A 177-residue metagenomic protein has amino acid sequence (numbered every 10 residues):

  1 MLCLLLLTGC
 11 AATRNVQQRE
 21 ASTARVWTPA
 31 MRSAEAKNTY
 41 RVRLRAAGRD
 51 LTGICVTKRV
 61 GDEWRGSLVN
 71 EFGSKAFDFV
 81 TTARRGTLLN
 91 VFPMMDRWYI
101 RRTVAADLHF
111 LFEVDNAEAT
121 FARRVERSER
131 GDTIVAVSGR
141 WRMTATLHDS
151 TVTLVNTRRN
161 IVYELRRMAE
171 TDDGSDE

Functional and structural regions predicted by a protein language model:
M1-C3: Sec-dependent signal peptide recognition, specifically the positively charged N-region followed immediately by
L7-G9: C-terminal motif of bacterial Sec signal peptides marking the signal peptidase cleavage site
A11-S22, R41-V42, A47, S74 (+1 more regions): Mature, soluble, non-transmembrane domains
R19-R41: Post-signal peptide N-terminal segment of mature Sec-exported envelope proteins
A46-G73: Structural recognition of beta-strand segments within beta-rich domains
I54-V56, A76-D78, R142-T144: Short, surface-exposed charged micro-motifs
D78-R84: Short Gly/aromatic-enriched secondary-structure transition segments
